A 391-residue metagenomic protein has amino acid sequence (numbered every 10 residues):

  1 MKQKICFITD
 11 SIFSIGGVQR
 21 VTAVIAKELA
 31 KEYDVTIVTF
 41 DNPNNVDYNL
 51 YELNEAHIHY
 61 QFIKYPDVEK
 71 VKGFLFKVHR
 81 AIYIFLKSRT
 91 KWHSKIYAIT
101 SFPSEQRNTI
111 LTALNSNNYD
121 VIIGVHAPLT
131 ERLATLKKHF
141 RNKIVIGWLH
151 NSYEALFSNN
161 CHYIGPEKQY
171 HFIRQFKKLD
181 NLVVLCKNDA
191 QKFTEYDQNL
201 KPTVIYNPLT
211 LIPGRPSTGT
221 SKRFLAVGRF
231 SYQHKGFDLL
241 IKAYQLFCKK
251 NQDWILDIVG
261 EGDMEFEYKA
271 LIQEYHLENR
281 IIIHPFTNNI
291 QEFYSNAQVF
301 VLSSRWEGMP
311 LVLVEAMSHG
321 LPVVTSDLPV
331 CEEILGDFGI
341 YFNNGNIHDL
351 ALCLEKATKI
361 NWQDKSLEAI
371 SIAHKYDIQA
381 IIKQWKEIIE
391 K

Functional and structural regions predicted by a protein language model:
C6, S217-K235, I241-Y244: Conserved donor-binding/catalytic core segment of Leloir-type glycosyltransferases
V46, K95-T109, I122-R141: An aromatic- and histidine-rich active-site surface loop
Q61, I144, K177-P213: Donor nucleotide-sugar binding/catalytic pocket of nucleotide-sugar-dependent glycosyltransferases
N108-N115, L149-Y153, Y163-L182: Membrane-proximal helix-turn-helix segments that form the acceptor-binding/catalytic region of lipid-linked
K269-P285: Nucleotide-activated donor-binding/catalytic signature segment of Leloir-type glycosyltransferases, i.e., the conserved
F286, R305: Aromatic "clamp/platform" in nucleotide-sugar-dependent glycosyltransferases that forms part of the donor/acceptor
T325, G339-I347, E355-I360: Conserved acidic donor-binding segment of nucleotide-sugar-dependent glycosyltransferases
Q363-E390: A charged, aromatic-enriched C-terminal amphipathic alpha-helix characteristic of glycosyltransferases across folds
